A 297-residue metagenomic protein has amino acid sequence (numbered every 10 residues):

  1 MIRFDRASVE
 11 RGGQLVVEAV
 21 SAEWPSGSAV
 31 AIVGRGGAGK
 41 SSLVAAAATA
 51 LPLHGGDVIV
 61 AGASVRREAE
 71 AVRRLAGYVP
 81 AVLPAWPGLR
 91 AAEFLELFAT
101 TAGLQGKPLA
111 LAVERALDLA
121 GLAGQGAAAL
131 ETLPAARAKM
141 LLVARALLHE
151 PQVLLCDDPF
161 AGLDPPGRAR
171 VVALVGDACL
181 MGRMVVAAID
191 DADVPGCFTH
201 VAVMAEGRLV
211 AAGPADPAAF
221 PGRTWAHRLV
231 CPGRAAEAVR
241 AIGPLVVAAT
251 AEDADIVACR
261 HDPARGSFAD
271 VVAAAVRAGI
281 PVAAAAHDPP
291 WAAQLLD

Functional and structural regions predicted by a protein language model:
A48: Helix-to-loop junction immediately C-terminal to a conserved catalytic motif
L53-R67, A71-V72: Conserved ABC transporter NBD signature motif
P87-T101: Q-loop/switch helix immediately C-terminal to the Walker
E96, T100, P108-Q125: Conserved ABC ATPase "signature" region
V143: Hydrophobic anchor residue at the start of the ABC signature
A146-L147: ABC ATPase C-loop
L154-D158: Catalytic Walker B motif of ABC-type/P-loop ATPase nucleotide-binding domains
V172-M184, I189-V257: ABC transporter nucleotide-binding domain
